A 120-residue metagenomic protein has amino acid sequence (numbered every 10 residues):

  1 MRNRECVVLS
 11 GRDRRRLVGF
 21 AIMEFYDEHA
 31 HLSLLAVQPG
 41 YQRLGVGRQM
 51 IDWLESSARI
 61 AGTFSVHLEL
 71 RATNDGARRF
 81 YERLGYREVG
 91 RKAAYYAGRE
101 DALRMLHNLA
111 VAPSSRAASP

Functional and structural regions predicted by a protein language model:
M1-L44, I51-A61, G90, N108-A112 (+1 more regions): Acetyl-CoA-dependent GNAT
F20, Y41, F80, Y86 (+1 more regions): Conserved hydrophobic/aromatic "anchor" residues that stabilize well-ordered secondary structure elements
H31-L34, E69, F80: Residue-level recognition of specific faces of alpha-helices
M50, N74-A77: Conserved short alpha-helix immediately C-terminal to the canonical SAM/SAH-binding motif I of Rossmann-like
F64-H67, R71-D75, L84, A94-P120: C-terminal "cap" of GNAT-fold acetyltransferases
